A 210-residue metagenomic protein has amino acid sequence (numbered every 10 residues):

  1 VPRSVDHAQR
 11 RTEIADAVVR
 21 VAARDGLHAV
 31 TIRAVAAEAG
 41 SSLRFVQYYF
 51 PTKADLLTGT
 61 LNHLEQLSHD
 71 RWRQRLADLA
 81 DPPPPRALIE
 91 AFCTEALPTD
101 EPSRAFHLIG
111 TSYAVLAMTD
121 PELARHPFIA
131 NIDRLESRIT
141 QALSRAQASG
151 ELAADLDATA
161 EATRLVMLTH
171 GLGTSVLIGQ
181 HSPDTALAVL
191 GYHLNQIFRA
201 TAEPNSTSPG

Functional and structural regions predicted by a protein language model:
V1-Q9, E203-G210: N-terminal intrinsically disordered/low-complexity leader segments
E13, A17-G59: Helix-turn-helix
D25-G26, L116-P121: Short loop-to-helix capping motifs
N62-H69: Short, basic, alpha-helical segments at the C-terminal edge of helix-turn-helix-like DNA-binding modules
H69-D70, Q74, P102-I109, E122-S149 (+2 more regions): Amphipathic alpha-helical packing segments from all-alpha helical-bundle domains
D70-F106, A158-L165, L187: Hydrophobic alpha-helical connector segments
A91-P98, D133-S149, L168, T174-G210: C-terminal peripheral helix-coil segments that are non-catalytic and often amphipathic
